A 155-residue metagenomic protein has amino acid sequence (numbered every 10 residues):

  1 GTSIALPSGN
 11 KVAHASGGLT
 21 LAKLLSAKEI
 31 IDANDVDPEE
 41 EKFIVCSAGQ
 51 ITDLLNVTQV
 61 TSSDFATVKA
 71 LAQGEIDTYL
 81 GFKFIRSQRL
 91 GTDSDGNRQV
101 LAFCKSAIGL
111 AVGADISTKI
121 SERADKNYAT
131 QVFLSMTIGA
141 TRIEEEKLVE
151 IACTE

Functional and structural regions predicted by a protein language model:
G1-L71: Extended, solvent-exposed, turn-rich assembly/linker loops in the middle of proteins
A15, L19, V57-E155: Sequence/fold signature of self-assembling virion shell proteins
